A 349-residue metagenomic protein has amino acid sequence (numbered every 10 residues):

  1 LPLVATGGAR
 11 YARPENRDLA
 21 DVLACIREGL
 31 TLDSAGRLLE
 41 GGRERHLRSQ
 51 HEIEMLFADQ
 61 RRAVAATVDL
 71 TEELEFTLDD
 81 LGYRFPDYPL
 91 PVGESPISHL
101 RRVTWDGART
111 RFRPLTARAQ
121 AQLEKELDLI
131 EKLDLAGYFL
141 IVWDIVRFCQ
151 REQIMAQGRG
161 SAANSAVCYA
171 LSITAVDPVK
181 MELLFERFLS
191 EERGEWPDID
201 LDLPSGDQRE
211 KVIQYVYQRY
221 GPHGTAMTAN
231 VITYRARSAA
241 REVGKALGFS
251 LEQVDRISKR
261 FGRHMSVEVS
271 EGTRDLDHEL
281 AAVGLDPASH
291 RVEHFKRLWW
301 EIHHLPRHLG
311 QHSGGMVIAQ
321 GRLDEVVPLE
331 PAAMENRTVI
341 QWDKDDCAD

Functional and structural regions predicted by a protein language model:
L1-D349: Alpha-helical scaffold/interaction cores of sigma-54-like transcription cofactors and many family A DNA polymerases
